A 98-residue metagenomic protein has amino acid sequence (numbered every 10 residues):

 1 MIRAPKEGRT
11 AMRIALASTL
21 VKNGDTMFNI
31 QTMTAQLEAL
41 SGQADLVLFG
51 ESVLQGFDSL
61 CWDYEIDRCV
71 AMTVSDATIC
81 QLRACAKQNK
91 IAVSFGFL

Functional and structural regions predicted by a protein language model:
M1-A11: Short, Lys/Arg-enriched N-terminal segments with co-localized hydrophobic residues within the first ~10-30 amino acids
I2-R3, A17, V74: Generic detector of short alpha-helix boundary/capping microenvironments and adjacent low-complexity segments
G8, T19, Y64-E65: Generic signal for short, ordered secondary-structure residues within or immediately flanking folded domains
A11-D25, N29: Active-site-proximal beta-strand elements of phosphoester/diester hydrolases
T26, A35-L98: Cys-nucleophile CN-hydrolase/nitrilase-fold catalytic domain and related Cys-dependent amidase chemistry that acts on
